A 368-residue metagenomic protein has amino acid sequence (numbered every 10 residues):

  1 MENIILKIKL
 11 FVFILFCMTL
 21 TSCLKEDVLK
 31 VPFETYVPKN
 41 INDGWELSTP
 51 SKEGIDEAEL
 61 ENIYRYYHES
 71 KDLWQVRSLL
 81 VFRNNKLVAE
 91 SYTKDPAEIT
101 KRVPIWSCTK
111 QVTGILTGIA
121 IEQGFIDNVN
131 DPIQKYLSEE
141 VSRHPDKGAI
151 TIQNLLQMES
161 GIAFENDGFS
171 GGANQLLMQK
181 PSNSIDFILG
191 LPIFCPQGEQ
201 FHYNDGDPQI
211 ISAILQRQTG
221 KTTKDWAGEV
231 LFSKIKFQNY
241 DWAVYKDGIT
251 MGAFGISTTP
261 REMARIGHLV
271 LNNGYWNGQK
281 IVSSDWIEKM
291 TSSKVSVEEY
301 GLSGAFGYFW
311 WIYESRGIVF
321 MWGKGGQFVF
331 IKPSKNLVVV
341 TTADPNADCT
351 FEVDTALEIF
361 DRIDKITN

Functional and structural regions predicted by a protein language model:
M1-V31: Bacterial Sec-dependent N-terminal signal peptides
C23-E98, I121-D127, Q157, M178 (+2 more regions): N-terminal leader/targeting segments and the immediately adjacent pre-domain N-terminus
N85, V103-V129, L155, I211-L215 (+1 more regions): Active-site SXXK
K86-S91, Q134-K135, G171-Q197, K221-Y240: Short, charged, amphipathic alpha-helices and their helix-cap/turn boundaries
Q123-I162, G190, T219-F254, T258: Active-site helix/loop module of the DD-peptidase/beta-lactamase fold, centered on the serine-lysine SxxK catalytic
D207-I214, F254-Y275, Q327-A343: Active-site-proximal alpha-helical segments within enzyme catalytic domains
F237, I287-V338: Active-site Gly/Thr loop motif
G323-N368: Structured C-terminal helix/loop/strand segments within mature extracytoplasmic catalytic/sensor domains
